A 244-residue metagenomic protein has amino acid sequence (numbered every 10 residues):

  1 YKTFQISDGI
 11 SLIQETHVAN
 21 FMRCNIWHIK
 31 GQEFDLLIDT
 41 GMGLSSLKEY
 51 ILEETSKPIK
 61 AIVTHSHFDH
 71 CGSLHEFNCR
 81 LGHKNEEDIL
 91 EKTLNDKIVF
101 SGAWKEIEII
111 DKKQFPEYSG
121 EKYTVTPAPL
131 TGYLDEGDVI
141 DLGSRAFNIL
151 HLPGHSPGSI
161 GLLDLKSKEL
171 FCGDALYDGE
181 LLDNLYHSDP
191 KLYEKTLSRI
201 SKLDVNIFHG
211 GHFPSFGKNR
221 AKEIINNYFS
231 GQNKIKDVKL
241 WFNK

Functional and structural regions predicted by a protein language model:
K2-E53, G161-Y177: Conserved beta-strand hairpin/beta-sheet module of binuclear metal-dependent hydrolase folds, prominently
S7, Q14-T16, K84, P153 (+1 more regions): Residues at the C-termini of beta-strands that transition into short coil/loop
S7-L12, G137, A146-N148: Short, hydrophobic/aromatic-rich segments at coil-to-beta transitions
Q14, L44, H70, H75 (+4 more regions): Hydrophobic positions within alpha-helical membrane elements
C24-N25, K92-N95, N184, R220-E223: Short aromatic-enriched loop/helix-cap "lid" or pocket-rim segments at secondary-structure transitions that line
G31-E33, T55-P58, L74-R80, L165-S167 (+1 more regions): Short glycine/proline-enriched coil/turn segments at helix->beta-strand junctions
D35-L37, M42-G43, V125, G132 (+2 more regions): Metallo-beta-lactamase
L44-D135, N227-W241: Active-site HxH/HxHxD metal-binding segment of metal-dependent hydrolases
